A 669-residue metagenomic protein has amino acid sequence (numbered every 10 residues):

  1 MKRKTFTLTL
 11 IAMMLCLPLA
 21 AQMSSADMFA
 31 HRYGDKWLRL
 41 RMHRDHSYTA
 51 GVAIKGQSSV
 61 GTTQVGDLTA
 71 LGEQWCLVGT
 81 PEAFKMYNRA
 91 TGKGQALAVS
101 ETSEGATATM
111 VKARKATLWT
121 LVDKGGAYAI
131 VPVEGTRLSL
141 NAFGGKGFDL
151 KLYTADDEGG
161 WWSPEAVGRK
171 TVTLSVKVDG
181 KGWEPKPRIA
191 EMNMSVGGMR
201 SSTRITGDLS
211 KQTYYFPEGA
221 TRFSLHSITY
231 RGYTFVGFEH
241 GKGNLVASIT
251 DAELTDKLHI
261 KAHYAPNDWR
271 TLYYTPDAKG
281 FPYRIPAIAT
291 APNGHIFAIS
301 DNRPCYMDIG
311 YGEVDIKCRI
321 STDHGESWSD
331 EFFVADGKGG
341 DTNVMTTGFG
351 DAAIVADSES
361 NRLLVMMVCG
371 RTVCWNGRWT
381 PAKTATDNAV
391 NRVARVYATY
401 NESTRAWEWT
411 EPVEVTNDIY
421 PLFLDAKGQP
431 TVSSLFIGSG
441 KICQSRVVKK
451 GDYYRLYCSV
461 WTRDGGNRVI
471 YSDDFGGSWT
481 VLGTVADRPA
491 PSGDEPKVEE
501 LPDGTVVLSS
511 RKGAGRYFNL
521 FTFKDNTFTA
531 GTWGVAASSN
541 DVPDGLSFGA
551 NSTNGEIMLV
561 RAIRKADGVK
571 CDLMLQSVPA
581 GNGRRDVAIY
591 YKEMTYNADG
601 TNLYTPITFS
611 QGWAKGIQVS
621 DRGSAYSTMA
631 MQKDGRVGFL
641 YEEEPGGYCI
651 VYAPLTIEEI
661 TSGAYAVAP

Functional and structural regions predicted by a protein language model:
M1-T9: Bacterial N-terminal signal peptides that target proteins for export
T9-P18: Bacterial N-terminal signal peptides
Q22-R169: Lectin-like carbohydrate-binding module/patch detector with strong preference for beta-trefoil
L150-R169, I260-Y264, A653-P669: A recurrent domain-boundary module in secreted/ectodomain proteins
R169-T171, V176-V178, I228, A247-P266: Conserved "repeat-terminator" motif of extracellular CCP/Sushi domains
K170-P217, G243-L245: Extracellular, modular beta-sheet/disulfide-rich ectodomains of secreted and cell-surface proteins
A220-S248: Surface-exposed interfaces of beta-sheet-rich extracellular modules
N267-P669: Asp-box/BNR beta-propeller blade signature and adjacent active/binding-site loops in extracellular glycan-interacting
